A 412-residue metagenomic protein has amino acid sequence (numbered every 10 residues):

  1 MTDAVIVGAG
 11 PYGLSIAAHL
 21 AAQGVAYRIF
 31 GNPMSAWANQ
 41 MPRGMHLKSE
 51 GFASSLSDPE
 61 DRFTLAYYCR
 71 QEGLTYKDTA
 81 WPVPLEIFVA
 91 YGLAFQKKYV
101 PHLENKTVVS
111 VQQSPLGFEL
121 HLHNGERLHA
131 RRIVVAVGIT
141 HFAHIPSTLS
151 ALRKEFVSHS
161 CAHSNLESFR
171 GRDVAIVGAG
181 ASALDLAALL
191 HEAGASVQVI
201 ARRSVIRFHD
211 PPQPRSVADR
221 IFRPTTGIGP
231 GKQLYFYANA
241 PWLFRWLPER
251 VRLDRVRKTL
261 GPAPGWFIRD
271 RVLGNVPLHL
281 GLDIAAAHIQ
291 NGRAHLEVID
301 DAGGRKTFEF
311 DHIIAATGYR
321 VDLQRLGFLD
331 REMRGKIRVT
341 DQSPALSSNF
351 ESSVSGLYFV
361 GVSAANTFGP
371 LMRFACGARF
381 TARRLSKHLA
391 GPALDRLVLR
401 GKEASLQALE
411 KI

Functional and structural regions predicted by a protein language model:
M1-A36, K77-A181, D185-I412: Flavin (primarily FAD) cofactor-binding/catalytic cores of flavoenzymes
N39-L74, T226-R245: Flavin (FAD/FMN) cofactor-binding and adjacent substrate-gating region of FAD-dependent oxidoreductase domains
